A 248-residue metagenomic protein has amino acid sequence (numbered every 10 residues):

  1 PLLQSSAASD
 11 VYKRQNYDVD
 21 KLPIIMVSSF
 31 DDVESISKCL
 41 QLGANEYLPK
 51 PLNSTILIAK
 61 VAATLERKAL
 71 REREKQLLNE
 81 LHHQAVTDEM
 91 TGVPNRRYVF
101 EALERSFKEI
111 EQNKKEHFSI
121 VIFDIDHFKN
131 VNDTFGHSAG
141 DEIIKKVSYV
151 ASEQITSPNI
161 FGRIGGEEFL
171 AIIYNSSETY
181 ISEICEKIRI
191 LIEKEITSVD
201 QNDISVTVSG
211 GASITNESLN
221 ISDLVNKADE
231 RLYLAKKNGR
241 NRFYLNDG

Functional and structural regions predicted by a protein language model:
P1-A8, Y12: Single conserved hydrophobic/aromatic residue that forms the stacking wall/gate of nucleotide- or nucleobase-binding
H82-E101, I110, F123-H137, K145: Conserved nucleotide-binding and Mg2+-coordinating catalytic segments in signaling enzymes
H82-H83, P94-E116, S148-T156, Y174: Short regulatory alpha-helical coupling segments that immediately precede and/or link into cyclic nucleotide signaling
A139-I160, E168: Active-site-proximal alpha-helical element of nucleotidyl cyclase-like catalytic domains and analogous helices
I160-R163, D203-I204: A short pre-motif secondary-structure segment
S182, I214-G248: Catalytic-core segments of nucleotide cyclases and related cyclic-nucleotide turnover enzymes
